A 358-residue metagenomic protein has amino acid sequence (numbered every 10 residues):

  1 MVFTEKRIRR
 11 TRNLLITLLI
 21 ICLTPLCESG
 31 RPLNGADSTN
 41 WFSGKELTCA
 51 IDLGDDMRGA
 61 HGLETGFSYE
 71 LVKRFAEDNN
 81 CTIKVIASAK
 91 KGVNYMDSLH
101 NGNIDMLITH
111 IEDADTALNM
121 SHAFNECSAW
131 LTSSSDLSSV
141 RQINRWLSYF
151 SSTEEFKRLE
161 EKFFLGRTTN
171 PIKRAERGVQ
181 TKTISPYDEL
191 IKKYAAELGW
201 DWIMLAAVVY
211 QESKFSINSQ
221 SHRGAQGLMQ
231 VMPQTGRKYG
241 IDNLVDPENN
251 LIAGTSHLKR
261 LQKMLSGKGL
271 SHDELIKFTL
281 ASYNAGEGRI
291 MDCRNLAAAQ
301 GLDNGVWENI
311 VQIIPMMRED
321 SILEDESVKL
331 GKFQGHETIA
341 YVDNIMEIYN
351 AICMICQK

Functional and structural regions predicted by a protein language model:
R9-N13, T17, L33-H110, I143: Extracytoplasmic small-molecule ligand-binding "clamshell" domains of the periplasmic binding protein/Venus flytrap
R12-E28: Hydrophobic membrane-insertion alpha-helices, especially the h-region of bacterial N-terminal signal peptides
S29, G166-F215, E248-L251, L265-G269 (+1 more regions): Export/targeting segments at the very N-terminus of extracytoplasmic proteins
P32-T39, G54, I86-L137, K214 (+2 more regions): Acidic, polar ligand-binding/catalytic clefts
G66-D78, W130-R167, K182-S185, I348-I355: Extended ligand-binding regions for polar small-molecule ligands
T168-K173, K214-Q220, L261-M264, A285-A299: Secretory-pathway/luminal and periplasmic proteins that interact with or process carbohydrate-rich
N218-D242, N249-R260, I345: Substrate-binding/active-site groove segments that recognize and process beta-1,4-linked N-acetyl-hexosamine
L280-I352: Catalytic and substrate-binding regions of cell-wall glycan-acting enzymes that process beta-1,4-linked
